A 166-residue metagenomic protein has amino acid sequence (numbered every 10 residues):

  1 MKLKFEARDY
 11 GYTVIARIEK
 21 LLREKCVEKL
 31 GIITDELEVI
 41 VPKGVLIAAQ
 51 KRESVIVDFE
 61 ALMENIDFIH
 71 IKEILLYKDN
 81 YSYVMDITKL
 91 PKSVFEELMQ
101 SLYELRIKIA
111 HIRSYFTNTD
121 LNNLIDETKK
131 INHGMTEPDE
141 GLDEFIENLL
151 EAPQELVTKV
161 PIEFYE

Functional and structural regions predicted by a protein language model:
M1-E166: Amphipathic alpha-helical interface elements
